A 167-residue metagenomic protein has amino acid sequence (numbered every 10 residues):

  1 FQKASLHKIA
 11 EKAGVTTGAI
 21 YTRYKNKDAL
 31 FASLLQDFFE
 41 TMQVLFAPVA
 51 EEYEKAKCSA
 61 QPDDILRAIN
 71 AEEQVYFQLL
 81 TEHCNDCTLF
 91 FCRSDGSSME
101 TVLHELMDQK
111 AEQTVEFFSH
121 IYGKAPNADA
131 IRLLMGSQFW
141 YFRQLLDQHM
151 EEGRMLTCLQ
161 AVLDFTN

Functional and structural regions predicted by a protein language model:
F1-A29, S33: Helix-turn-helix
K8, K12, A29-Y53, R67 (+5 more regions): Alpha-helical structural segments
K12, L89-R93, V162: Short acidic/histidine-centered micro-motifs embedded in hydrophobic/aromatic stretches that mark compact functional
T41-E52, A56, D86, S137 (+1 more regions): Solvent-exposed, amphipathic alpha-helical segments
V44-I69, D95, F117-N127: Short, flexible, glycine-rich and Lys/Arg-enriched loop motifs at helix boundaries that contact anionic partners
P62-I65, M99, N127, E151-L159: Residue-level recognition of alpha-helical structural elements
A71-N85, S94-Y122, A128-W140: Amphipathic alpha-helical packing segments from all-alpha helical-bundle domains
L89, E112-E116, R132-M155, N167: Amphipathic C-terminal alpha-helical segment
